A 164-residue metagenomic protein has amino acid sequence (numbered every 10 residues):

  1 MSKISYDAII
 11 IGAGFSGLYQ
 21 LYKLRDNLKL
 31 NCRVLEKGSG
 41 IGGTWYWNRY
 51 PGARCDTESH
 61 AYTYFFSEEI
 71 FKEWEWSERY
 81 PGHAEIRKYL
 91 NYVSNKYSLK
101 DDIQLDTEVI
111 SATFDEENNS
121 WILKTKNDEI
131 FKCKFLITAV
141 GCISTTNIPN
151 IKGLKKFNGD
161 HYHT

Functional and structural regions predicted by a protein language model:
M1-Y6, T164: A short, basic/flexible loop-to-alpha-helix module at the beginning of a structural domain
I4-V34: N-terminal Rossmann-like FAD-binding beta1-loop-alpha1 element of flavoenzymes
L21-K23, Y46-W47, I148-K152: Short amphipathic alpha-helical segments
K29-N31, K100, N158-G159: A generic structural signal for alpha->beta connector loops
V34-G43, K132-V140: Carboxylate/His-rich catalytic cores and anion/metal-binding grooves
S39, Y46-Y89: Glycine-rich active-site loop/strand segments that organize a redox cofactor
E69-W76, G82, I86, V140-T164: Glycine-rich dinucleotide-binding loop and its adjacent helix/turn
W76-S144: Feature captures the FAD/FMN-dependent oxidoreductase FAD-binding
